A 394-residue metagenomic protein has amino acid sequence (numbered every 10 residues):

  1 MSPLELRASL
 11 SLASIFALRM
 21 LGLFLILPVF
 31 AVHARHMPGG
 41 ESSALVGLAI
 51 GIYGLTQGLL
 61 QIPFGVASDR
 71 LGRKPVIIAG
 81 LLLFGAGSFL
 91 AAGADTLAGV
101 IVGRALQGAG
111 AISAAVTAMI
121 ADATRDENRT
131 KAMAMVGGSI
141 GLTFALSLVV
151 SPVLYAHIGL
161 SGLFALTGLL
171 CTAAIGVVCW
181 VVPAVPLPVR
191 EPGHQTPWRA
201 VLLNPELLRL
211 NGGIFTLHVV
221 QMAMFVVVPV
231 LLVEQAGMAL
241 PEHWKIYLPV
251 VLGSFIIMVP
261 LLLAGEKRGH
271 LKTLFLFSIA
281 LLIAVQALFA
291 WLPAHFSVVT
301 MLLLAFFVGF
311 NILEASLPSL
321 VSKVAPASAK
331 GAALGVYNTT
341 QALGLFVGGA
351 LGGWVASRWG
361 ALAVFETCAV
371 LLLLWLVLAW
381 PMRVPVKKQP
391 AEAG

Functional and structural regions predicted by a protein language model:
M1-E5, P183-G213: Juxtamembrane intracellular "pre-TM" segments in multi-pass secondary transporters
P28-S43, V226-E242: Short amphipathic helix-loop junctions that connect adjacent transmembrane helices in Major Facilitator Superfamily/SLC
L59-D95: Conserved MFS/SLC helix-loop-helix module at the cytosolic interface between two early adjacent transmembrane helices
L60-L71, I257-H270, A356: Helix-to-loop junctions at the C-terminal end of transmembrane segments in multipass secondary transporters
P75-F89, G168, T273-A287: Structural signature of the two symmetry-related core transmembrane helices
G103-G141: Cytoplasmic helix-loop-helix junction between adjacent transmembrane helices in 12-TM secondary transporters
L169-P188, L378-R383: C-terminal membrane-cytosol helix-exit motif in multi-pass small-molecule transporters
K272-L317: C-terminal transmembrane helical hairpin of 12-TM major facilitator-type secondary transporters
